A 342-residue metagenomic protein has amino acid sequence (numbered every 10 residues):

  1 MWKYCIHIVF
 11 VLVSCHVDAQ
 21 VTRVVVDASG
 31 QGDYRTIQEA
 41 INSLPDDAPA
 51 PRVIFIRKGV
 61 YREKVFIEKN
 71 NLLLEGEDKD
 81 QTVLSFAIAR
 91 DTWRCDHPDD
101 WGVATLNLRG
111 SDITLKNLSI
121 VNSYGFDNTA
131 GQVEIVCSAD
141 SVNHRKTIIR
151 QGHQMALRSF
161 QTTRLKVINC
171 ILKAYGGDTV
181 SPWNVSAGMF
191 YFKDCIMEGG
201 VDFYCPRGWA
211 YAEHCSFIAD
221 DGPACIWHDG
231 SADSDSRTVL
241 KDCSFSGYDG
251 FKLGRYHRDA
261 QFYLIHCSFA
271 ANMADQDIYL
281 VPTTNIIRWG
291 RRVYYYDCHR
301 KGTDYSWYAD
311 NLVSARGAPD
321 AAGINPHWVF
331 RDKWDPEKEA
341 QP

Functional and structural regions predicted by a protein language model:
M1-V21: Bacterial Sec-dependent N-terminal signal peptides
V21-P342: Sequence-level preference for short, compositionally simple segments enriched in small aliphatic or small polar residues
